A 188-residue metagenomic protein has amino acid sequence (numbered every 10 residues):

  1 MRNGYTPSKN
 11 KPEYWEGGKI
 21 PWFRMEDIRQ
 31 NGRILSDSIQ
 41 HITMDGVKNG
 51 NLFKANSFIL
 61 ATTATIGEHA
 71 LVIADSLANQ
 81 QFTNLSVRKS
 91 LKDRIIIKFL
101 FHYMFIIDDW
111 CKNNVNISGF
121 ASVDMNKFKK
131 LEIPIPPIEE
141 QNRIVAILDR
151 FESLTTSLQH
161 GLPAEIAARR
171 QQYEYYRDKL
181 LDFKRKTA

Functional and structural regions predicted by a protein language model:
M1-A188: Charged, alpha-helix-forming regions
